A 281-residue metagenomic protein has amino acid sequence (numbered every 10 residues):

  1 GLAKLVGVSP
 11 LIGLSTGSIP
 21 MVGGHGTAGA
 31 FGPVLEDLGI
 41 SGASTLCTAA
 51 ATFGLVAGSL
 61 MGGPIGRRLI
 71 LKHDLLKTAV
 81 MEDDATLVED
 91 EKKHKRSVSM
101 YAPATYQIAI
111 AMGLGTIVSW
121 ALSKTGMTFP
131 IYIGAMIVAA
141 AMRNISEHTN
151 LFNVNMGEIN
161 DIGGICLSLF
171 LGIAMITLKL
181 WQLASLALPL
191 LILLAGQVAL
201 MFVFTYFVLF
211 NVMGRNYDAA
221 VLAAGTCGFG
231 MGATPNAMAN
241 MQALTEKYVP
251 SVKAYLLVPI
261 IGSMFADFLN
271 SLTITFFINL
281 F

Functional and structural regions predicted by a protein language model:
G1, A51-T52, D161, I176-Y206: Entry/N-cap segments of selected transmembrane alpha helices and their immediately preceding amphipathic helices
L2-G42, F53, I65, N216-F265: Alpha-helical membrane segments and immediately flanking helix-loop junctions that form or couple to the substrate/ion
L2-V8, A51-V88, F204-Y217, G262-F281: Juxtamembrane and boundary regions of transmembrane helices in multi-pass small-molecule transporters and channels
L5-L46, I70-K92, W120-K124, F277-F281: Inter-helical loop and helix-membrane interface segments of multi-pass membrane transporters/permeases
L11-P20, G126-V138, I162-G163, L188-Q197 (+1 more regions): Structural signature of hydrophobic alpha-helical transmembrane segments
S41-A50, W120-Y132, V154-N160: Interfacial loop-to-helix junctions that mark the boundaries of transmembrane helices in multi-pass membrane
L55-H148: Membrane-embedded hairpin module used as a gating/binding unit in multi-pass transport and secretion proteins
I137-S146, N160-S185: Hydrophobic transmembrane alpha-helices of secondary-active transporters and Na+-translocating membrane complexes
